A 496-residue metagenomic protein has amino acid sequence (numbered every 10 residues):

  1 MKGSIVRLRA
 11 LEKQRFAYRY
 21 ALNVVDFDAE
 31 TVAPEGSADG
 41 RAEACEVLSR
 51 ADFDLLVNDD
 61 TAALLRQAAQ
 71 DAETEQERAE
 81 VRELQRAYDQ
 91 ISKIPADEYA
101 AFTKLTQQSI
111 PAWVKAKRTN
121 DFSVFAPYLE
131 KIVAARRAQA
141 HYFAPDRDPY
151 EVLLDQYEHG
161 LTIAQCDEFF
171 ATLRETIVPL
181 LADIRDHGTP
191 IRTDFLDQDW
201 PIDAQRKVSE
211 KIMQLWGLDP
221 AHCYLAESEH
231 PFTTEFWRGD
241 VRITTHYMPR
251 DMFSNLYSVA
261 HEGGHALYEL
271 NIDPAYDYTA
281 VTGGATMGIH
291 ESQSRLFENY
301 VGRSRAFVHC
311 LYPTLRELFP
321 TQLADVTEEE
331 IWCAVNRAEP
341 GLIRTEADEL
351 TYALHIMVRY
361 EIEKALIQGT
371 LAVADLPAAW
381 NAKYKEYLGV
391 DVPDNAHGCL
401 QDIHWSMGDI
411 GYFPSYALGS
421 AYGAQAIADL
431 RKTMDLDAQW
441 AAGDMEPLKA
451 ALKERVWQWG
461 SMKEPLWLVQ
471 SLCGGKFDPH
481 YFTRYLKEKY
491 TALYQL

Functional and structural regions predicted by a protein language model:
M1-H159, M462, K487-L496: A well-structured
M1-S4, N23, G36, G40 (+3 more regions): C-terminal, non-catalytic "cap/extension" segments appended to globular domains
L8, A144, H261, S294 (+3 more regions): Divalent metal-coordination and catalytic microenvironments
G40, E98-A101, Y128, F169 (+12 more regions): Secondary-structure capping and boundary motifs in well-ordered enzyme cores
K104-M252: Contiguous, non-catalytic segments that form substrate-binding/exosite surfaces or channel walls
F170, R174, I202-R206, I212 (+4 more regions): All-alpha helical catalytic cores of prenyl diphosphate-utilizing isoprenoid enzymes
S254-D273, E291-E298: Active-site recognition of the HExxH zinc-binding catalytic motif
G283-A324: Post-HExxH zinc-binding segment in Zn-dependent metallohydrolases
